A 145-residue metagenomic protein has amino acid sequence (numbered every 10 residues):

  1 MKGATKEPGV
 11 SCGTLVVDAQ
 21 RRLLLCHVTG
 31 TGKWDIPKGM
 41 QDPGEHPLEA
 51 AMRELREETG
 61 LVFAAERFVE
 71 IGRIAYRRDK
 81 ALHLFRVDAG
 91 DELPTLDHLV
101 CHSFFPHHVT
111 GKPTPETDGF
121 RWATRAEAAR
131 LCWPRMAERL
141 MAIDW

Functional and structural regions predicted by a protein language model:
M1-A4, I71, P106-G111: Short, P/G- and charge-enriched loop/turn segments at secondary-structure junctions
M1-I36, F63, F85: N-terminal strand-loop-strand
K6-P8, R77-D79, K112-T117: A generic structural micro-feature
C26, I71-R73: Residue-level detector of high-confidence beta-strand sites
I36-E70: The catalytic Nudix box helix
Q41, A128-A129: A generic structural signal for short hydrophobic patches within well-formed alpha-helices
I74-V109, R121-A126, R139-D144: Active-site-adjacent beta-strand/loop module that shapes the phosphate/pyrophosphate-binding cleft
W133-R139: Short, compact, well-ordered microdomains
